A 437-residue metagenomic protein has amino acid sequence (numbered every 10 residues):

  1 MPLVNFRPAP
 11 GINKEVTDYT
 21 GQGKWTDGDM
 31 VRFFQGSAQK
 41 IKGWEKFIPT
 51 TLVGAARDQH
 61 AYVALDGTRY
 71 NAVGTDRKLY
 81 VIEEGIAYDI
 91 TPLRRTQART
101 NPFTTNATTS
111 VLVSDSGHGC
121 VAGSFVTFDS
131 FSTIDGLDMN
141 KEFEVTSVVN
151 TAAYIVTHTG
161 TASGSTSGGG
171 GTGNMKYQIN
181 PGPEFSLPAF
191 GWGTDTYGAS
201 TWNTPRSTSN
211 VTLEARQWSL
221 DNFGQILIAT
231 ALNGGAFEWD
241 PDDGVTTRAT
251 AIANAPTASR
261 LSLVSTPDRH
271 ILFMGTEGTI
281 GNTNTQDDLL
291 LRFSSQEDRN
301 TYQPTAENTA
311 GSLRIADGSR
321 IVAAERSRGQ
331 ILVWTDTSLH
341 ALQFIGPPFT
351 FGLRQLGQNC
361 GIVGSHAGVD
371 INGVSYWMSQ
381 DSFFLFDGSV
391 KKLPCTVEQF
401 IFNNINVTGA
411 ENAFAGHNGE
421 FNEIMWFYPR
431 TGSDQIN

Functional and structural regions predicted by a protein language model:
M1, A9, E15, D89-R216 (+2 more regions): Small/polar beta-strand repeat architecture
M1-T96, I179-R206, I226, E238-W239 (+2 more regions): N-terminal beta-propeller domains
L3, D317-N437: Beta-sheet-dominated scaffold domains
P49-G54, A251-A255, L313-A316, Q355-C360 (+1 more regions): Surface loop/turn motifs at the tips and blade-to-blade linkers of beta-strand repeat domains
V53-D58, T212-Q217, R320-I321, E411-F414: Signature of short aromatic-glycine-proline-rich micro-motifs recurring in repeat-based ectodomains
G74, L213-A215, S219-A236: Elongated alpha-helical scaffolds
E83-G85, P241-D243, I345-P347, S389: Short loop/turn segments that connect beta-strands within beta-propeller blades
D89-R95, R248-A253, T305-A306, F351-L356 (+1 more regions): Beta-propeller fold detector
